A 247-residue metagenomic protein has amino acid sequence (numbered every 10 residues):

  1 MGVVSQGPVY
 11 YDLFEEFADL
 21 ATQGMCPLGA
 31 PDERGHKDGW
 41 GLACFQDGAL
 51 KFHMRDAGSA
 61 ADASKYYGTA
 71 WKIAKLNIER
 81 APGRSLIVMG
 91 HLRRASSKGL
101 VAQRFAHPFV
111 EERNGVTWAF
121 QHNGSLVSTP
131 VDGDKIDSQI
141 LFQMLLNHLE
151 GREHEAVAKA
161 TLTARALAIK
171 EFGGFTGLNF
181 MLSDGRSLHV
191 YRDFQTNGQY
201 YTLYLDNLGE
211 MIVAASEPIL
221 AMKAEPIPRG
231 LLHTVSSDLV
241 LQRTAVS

Functional and structural regions predicted by a protein language model:
M1-Y66, V190, Q195-G198, G230-S247: Extreme N-terminus nucleophile/cap motif
V3, V88-H91: A short, Trp-centered hydrophobic/proline-enriched beta-strand micro-motif
M25-P31, I87, H154-F194: Catalytic core of PPM/PP2C metal-dependent serine/threonine phosphatase domains
L42, M89, L141, F180 (+1 more regions): A residue-level signal for conserved active-site and pocket-lining positions in enzyme catalytic cores
A57-N77, H91-N114: Short acidic (Asp/Glu) patches
W118-S128: Conserved beta-strand-loop-short alpha-helix elements that form and flank the Mn2+/Mg2+-coordinating active site
D132-K170: Glycine- and acidic-residue-rich phosphate-binding/metal-coordinating active-site segment common to enzymes that handle
T196-L231: A conserved acidic, glycine/proline-rich C-terminal tail/linker
